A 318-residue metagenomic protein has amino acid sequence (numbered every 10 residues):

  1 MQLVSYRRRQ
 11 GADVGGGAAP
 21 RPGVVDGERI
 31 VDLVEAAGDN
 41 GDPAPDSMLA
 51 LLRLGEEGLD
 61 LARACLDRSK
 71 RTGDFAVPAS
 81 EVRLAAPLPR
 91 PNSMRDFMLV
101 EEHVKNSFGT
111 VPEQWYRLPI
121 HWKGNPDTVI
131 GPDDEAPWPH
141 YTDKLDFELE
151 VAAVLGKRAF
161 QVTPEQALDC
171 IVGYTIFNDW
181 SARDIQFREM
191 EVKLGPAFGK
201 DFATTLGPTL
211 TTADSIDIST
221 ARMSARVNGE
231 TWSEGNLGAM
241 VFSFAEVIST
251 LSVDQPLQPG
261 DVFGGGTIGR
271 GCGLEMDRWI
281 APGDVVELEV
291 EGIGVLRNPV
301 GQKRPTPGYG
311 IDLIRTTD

Functional and structural regions predicted by a protein language model:
M1, S5-A12, A19-G38, E189 (+3 more regions): Charged, cofactor-coupling segments
M1-G15, A19, V25, D42-V227 (+2 more regions): Active-site microenvironments in enzyme catalytic cores
G41-P45, F242-S252, P305-D312: Short, surface-exposed linear segments at secondary-structure transitions and domain or protein termini
H103, Q186, G235, I268 (+1 more regions): Active-site-proximal flexible loops/turns
R188, P208, T231-Q258: Glycine-rich active-site loops that engage anionic ligands at enzyme catalytic sites
I218, S233-N236, E275, R297-P299: Extended hydrophobic-aromatic, low-complexity segments
V227, S252, Q258, A281 (+1 more regions): Hydrophobic, well-ordered secondary-structure segments that either form specific early membrane-associated helices used
S243-I280: A conserved acidic, glycine/proline-rich C-terminal tail/linker
